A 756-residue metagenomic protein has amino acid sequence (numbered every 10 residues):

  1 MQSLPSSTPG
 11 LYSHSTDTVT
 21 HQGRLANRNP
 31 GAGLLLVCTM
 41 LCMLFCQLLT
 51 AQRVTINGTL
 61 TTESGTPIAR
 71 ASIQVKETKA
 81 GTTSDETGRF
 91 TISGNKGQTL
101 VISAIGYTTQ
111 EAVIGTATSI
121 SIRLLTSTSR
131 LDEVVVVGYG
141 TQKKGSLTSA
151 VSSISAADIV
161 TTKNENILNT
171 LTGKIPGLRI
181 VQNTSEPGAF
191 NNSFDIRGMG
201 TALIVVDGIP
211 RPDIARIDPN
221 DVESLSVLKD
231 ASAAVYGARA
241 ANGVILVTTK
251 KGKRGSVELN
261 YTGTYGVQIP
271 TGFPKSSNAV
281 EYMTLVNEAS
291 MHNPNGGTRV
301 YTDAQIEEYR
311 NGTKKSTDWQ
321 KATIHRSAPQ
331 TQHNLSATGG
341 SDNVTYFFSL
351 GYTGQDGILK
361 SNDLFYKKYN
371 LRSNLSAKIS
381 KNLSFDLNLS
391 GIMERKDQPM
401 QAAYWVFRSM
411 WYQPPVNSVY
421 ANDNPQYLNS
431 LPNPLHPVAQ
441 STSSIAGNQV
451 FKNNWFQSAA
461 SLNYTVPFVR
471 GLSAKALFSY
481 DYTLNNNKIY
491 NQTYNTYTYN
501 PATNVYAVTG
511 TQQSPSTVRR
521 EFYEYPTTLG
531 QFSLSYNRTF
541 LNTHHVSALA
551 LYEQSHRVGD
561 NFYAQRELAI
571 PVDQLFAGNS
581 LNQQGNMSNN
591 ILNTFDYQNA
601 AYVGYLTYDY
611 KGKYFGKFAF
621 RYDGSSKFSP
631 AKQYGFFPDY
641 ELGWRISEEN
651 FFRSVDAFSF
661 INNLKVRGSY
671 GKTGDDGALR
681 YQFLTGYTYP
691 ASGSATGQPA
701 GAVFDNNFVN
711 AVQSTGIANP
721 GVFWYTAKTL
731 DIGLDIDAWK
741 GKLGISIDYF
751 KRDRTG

Functional and structural regions predicted by a protein language model:
Q2-R372, S384-D386: Short, small/polar-rich motifs associated with maturation and membrane association, primarily at protein termini
G23, V37-L41, F407-R408, S418 (+2 more regions): Residue-level detector of alpha-helical transmembrane segments in integral membrane proteins
I159, N374-M393, P399-R408, Y412-Q413 (+2 more regions): Extracellular/periplasmic, surface-exposed regions of secreted and cell-surface proteins
L171, P176, W411-V416, N542: Proline-centered flexible-loop/turn and helix-kink motifs
P294-T317, Q332, W405-Q440: Acidic, glycine-rich flexible loop segments
